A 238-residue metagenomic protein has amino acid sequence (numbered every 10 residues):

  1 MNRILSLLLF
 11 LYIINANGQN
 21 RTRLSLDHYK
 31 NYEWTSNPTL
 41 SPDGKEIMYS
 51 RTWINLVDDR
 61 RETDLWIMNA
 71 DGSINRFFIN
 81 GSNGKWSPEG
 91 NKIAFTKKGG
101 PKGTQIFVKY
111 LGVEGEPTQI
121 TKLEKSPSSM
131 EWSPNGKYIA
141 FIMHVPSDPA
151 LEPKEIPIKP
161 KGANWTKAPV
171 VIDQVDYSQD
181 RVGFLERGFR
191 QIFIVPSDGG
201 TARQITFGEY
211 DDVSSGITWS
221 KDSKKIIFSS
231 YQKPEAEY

Functional and structural regions predicted by a protein language model:
M1-R21: Bacterial Sec-dependent N-terminal signal peptides
G18-W34, R60, W66-S82, K109-S126 (+4 more regions): Multi-bladed beta-propeller domains
N20-Y32, I54-V57, D71, S87 (+3 more regions): Acidic, proline/glycine-rich low-complexity intrinsically disordered segments
D27-T63: Beta-strand-rich domains and repeat architectures in extracellular enzymes and scaffolds, especially beta-propellers
Y32-I47, F77-T96, E116, E124-I142 (+5 more regions): Conserved beta-propeller blade repeats
W53-V57, G99-K102, P146-P149, K233-A236: Short glycine/acidic-enriched loop and turn motifs that connect beta-strands
E62-D64, G103-Q105, F189-Q191: A detector of repeated loop/turn-to-beta-strand junctions in beta-rich toroidal repeat architectures
H144-F193: Predominantly five- to eight-bladed beta-propeller fold
